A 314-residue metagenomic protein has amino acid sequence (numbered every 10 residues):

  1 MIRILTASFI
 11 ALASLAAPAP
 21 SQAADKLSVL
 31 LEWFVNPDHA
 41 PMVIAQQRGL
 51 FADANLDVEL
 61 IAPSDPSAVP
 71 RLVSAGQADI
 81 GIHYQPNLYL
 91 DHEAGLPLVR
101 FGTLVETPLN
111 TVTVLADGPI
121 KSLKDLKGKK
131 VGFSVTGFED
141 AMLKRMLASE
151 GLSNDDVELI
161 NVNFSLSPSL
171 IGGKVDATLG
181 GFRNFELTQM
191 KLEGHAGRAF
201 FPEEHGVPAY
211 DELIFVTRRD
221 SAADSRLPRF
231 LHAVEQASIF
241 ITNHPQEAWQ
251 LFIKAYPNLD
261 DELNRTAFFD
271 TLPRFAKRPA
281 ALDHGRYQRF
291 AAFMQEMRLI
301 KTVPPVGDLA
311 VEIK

Functional and structural regions predicted by a protein language model:
M1-S8: Bacterial N-terminal signal peptides that target proteins for export
S14-A19: N-terminal signal peptide c-region/cleavage motif recognized by signal peptidases
D25-N163, S167-G172, D176-N184, F200 (+1 more regions): Short, glycine-/small- and polar/acidic-enriched structural segments that line small-molecule recognition paths
L50-D53, S149-N154, E193-H195, S225 (+2 more regions): Short helix-capping segments at alpha-helix termini
P86-N87, S165-A255: Pocket-lining segment of extracytoplasmic ligand-binding domains
L104-V114, H195-D220, L231, F268-R274 (+1 more regions): Periplasmic-binding protein-like
A223-L299: Secondary-structure end/capping motifs
A291-K314: Conserved C-terminal helix/tail region of periplasmic/extracytoplasmic solute-binding proteins
